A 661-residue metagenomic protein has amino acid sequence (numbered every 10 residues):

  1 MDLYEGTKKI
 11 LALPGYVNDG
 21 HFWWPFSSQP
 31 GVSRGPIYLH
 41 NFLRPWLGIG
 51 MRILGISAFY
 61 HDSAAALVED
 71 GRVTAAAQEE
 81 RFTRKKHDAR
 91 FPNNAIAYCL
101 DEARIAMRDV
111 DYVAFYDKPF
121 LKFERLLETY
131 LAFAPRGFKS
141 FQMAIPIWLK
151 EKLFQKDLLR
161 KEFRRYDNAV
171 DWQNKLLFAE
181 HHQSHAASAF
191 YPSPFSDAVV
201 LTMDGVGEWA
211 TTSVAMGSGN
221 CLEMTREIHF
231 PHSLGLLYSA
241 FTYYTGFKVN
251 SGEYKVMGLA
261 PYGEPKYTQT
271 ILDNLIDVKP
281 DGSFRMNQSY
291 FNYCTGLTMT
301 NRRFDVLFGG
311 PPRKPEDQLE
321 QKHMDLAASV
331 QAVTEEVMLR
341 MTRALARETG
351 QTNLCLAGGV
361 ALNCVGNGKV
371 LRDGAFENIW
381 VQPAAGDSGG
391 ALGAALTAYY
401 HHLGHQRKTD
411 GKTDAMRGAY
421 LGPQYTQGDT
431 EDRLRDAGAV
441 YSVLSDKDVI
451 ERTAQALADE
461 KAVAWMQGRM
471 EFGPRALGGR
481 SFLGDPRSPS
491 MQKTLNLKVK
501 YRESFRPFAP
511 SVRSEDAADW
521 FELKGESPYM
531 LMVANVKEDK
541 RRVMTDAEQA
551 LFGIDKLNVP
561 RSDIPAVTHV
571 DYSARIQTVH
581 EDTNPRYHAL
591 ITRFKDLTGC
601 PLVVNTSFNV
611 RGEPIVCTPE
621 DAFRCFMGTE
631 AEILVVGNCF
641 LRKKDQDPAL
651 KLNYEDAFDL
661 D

Functional and structural regions predicted by a protein language model:
Y4, Y16, H21, Q29 (+1 more regions): Low-complexity, intrinsically disordered or signal/transmembrane-proximal segments
K8-I10, I37: Polybasic, lysine-rich low-complexity intrinsically disordered segments
W23-W24, W46: Tryptophan (W) side chains
S27-S28, S33: Serine residues within intrinsically disordered or low-complexity segments
Y38-G50: Short, Lys/Arg-enriched N-terminal segments with co-localized hydrophobic residues within the first ~10-30 amino acids
F59-A75, T83-K86, R108, L126-F141 (+5 more regions): Flexible beta->alpha loop and helix N-cap segments adjacent to enzyme active/binding sites
R81-I105, M338: N-terminal phosphate-binding loop and adjacent alpha-helix
A328-L354: Phosphate/ATP-binding catalytic cores across multiple sugar-kinase/actin-like superfamilies, primarily ASKHA
